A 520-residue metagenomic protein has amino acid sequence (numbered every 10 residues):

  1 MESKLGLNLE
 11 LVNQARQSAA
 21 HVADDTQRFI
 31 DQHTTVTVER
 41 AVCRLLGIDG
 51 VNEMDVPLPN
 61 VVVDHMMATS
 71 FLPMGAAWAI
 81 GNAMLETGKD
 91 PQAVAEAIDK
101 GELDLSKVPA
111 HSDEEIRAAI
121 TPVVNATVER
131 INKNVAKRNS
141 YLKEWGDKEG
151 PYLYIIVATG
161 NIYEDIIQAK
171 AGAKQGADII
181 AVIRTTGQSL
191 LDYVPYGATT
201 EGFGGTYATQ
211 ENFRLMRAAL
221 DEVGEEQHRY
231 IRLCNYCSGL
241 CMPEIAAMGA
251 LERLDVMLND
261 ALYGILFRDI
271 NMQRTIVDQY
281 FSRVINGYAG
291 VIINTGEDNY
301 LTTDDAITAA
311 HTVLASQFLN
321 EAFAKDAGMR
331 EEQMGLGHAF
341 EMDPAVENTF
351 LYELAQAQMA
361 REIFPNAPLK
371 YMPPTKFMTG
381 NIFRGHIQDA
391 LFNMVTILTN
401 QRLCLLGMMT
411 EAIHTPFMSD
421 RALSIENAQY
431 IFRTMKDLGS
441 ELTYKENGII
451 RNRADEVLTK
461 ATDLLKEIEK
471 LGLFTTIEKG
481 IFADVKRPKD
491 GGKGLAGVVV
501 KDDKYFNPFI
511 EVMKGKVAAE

Functional and structural regions predicted by a protein language model:
M1-Y163, A171-G176, R184-N212, G239-I245 (+5 more regions): Long, compositionally biased, glycine/small-hydrophobic-enriched stretches that function as flexible linkers, tethers
K143-E144, V194-R232, I276-I293, F350-A367 (+2 more regions): Alpha-helix-loop-beta-strand connector modules within alpha/beta enzyme cores
P151-A158, I179-I183, R229-C237, V256-A261 (+4 more regions): Hydrophobic faces of well-ordered beta-strands that scaffold small-molecule active sites in alpha/beta enzyme cores
I156-I162, E347, G380-G385: Short, glycine-rich nucleotide/cofactor-binding loops
Y163-K170, L240-R253, T308-A309, F383-I397: Catalytic cores of alpha/beta
D178-S189, E252-D269, N320-E321, F392-T415: Glycine-rich phosphate-binding active-site loops on the catalytic face of alpha/beta enzymes
G202-R330: Conserved, well-structured core segments that form the ligand-binding/active-site neighborhood of functional domains
E353-D420, L438-G448: Hydrophobic alpha-helical bundle architecture
